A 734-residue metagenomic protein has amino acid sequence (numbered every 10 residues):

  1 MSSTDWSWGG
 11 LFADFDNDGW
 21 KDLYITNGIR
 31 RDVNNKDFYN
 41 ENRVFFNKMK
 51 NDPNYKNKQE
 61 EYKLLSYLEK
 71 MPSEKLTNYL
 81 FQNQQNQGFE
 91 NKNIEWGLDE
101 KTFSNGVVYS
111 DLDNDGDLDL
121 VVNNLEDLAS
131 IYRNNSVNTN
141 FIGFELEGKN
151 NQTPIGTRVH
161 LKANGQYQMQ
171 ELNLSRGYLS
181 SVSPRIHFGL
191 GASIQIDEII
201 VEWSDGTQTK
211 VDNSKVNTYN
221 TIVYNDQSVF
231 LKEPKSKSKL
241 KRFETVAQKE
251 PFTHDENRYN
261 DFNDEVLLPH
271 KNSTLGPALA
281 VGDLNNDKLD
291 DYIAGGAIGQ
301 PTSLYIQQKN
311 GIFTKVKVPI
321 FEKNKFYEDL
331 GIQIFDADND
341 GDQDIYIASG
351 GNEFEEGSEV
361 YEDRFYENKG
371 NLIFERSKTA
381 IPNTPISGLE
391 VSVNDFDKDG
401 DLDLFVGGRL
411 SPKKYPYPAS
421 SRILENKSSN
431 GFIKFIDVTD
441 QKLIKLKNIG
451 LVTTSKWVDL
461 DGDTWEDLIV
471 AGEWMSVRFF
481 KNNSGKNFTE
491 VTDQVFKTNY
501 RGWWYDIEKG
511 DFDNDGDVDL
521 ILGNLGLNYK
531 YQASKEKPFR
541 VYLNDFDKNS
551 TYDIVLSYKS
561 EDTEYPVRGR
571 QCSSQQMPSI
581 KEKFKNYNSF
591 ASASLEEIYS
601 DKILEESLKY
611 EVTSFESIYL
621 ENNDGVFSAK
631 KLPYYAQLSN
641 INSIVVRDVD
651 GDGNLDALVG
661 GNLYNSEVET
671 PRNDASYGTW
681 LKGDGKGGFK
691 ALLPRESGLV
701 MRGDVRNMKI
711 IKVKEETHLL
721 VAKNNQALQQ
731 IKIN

Functional and structural regions predicted by a protein language model:
W8-N17, N105-L112, L275-N286, I306 (+13 more regions): Beta-propeller blade termini
D18-T26, N114-N123, N286-G296, N339-A348 (+5 more regions): Acidic/hydrophobic-patterned starts of short beta strands in beta-sheet-rich repeat architectures
I29-P72, A348-V360, G407-A419, G523-K537 (+3 more regions): Short, conserved, GDST-rich strand-edge loop motifs in beta-rich repeat architectures
K36-E41, T77-E90, A129-T139, P301-V316 (+7 more regions): Beta-propeller blade repeat segments, especially FG-GAP/WD-type strand-to-loop junctions in 6- to 7-bladed propeller
S66-Y79, N83-A278, N487, L527-P538 (+6 more regions): Gly/Ser/Thr/Pro-enriched helix-cap/hinge segments flanking short amphipathic alpha-helices
I312-F335: Blade-loop segments of beta-propeller domains
K325-G331, G350-F396, P418-A419, I436-I444: Asp-box/WD-like beta-propeller blade repeats and closely related beta-sheet repeat scaffolds
P382-S428, F432-V458, W465-E466, A471-E473: Solenoidal tandem-repeat scaffolds enriched in leucines and small polar residues
